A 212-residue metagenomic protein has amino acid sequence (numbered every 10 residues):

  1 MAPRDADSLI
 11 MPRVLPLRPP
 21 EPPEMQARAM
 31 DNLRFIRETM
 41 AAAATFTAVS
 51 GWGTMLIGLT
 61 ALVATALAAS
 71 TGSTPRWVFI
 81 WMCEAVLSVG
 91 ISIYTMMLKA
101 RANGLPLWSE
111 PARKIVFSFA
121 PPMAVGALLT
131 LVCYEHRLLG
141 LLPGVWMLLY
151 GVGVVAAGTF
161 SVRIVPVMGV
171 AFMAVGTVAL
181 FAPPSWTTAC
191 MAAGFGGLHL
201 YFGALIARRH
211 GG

Functional and structural regions predicted by a protein language model:
P12-I57: Cytosol/matrix-facing amphipathic helices and coiled-coil assembly/linker segments of eukaryotic membrane proteins
A41-A42, S92-E110, V152-F160, F202-H210: C-terminal ends of transmembrane helices
A44-V132: Selected alpha-helical membrane-embedding segments in polytopic membrane proteins
G58-A68, S88-S92, M123-A127, M147-Y150 (+3 more regions): Helical transmembrane-bundle signal
S73-F79, C133-L141, P183-T188: Membrane-helix interface and helix-disruption motif detector
I80-V86, P143-L149, C190-L198: Hydrophobic core segments of alpha-helical transmembrane domains in multi-pass membrane proteins
L107-P111, I115-M168: Membrane-proximal helix-loop-helix units in multi-pass membrane proteins
A156-G212: Terminal transmembrane helical module of multi-pass membrane proteins
